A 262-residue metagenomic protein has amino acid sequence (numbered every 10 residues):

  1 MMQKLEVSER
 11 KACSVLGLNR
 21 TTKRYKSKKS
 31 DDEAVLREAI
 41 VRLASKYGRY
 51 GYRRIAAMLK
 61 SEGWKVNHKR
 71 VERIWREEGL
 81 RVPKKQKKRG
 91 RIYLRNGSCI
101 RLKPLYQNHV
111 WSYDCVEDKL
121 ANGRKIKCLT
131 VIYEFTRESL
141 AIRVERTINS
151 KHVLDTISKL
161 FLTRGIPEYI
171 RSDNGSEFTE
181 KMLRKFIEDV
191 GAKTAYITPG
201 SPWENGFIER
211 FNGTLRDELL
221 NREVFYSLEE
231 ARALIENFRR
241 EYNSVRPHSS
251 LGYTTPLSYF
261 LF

Functional and structural regions predicted by a protein language model:
M1-E9: Charged, often Cys/His-bearing segments associated with DNA-binding zinc-finger transcription factors
R10-V15, I55: Short alpha-helical "recognition helix" segments of helix-turn-helix
L18-V110, S201, L257-L261: Basic, flexible linker segments flanking DNA-binding modules in nucleic acid-interacting mobile-element proteins
K85-K87, I170-N174, E188-F207, E223-L228: RNase H-like polynucleotidyl transferase catalytic core
H109-L140, R146-I148: An active-site-proximal beta-strand-loop segment
R124, I142-R164, S176: Active-site beta-loop-alpha junctions of metal-dependent nucleic acid enzymes, especially the RNase H-like/DDE
I157, R164-E180, T254-L257: Acidic/histidine-rich, metal-coordinating catalytic segments
E188, T214-F262: C-terminal domain-tail junction helix/linker
